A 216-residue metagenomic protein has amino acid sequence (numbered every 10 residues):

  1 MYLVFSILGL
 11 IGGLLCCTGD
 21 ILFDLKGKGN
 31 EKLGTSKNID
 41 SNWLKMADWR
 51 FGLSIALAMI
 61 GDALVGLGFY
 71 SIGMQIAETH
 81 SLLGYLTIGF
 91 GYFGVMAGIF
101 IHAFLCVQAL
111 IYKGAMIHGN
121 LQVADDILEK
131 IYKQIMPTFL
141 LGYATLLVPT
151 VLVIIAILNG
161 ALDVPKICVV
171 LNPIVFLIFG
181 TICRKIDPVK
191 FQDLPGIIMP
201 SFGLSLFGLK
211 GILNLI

Functional and structural regions predicted by a protein language model:
M1-I216: Hydrophobic, aromatic-enriched alpha-helical segments typical of multi-pass transmembrane helices
